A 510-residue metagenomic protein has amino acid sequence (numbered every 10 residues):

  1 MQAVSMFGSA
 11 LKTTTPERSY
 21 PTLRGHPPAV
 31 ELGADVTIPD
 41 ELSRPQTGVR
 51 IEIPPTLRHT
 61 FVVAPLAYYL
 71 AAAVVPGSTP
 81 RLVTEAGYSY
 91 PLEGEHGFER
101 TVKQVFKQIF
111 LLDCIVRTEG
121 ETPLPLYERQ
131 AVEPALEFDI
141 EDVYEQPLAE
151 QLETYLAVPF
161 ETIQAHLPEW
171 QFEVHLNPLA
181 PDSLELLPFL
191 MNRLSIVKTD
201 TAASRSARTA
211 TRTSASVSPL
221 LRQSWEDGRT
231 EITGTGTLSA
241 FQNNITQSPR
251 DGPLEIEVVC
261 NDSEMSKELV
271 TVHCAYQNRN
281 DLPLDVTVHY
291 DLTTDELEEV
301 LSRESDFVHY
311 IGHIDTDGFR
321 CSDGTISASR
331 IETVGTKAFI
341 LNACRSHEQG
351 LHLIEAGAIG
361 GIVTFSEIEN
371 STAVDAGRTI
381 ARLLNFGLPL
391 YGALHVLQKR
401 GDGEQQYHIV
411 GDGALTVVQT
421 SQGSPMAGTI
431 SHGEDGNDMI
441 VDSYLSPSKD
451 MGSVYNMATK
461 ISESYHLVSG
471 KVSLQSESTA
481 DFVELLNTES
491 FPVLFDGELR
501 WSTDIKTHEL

Functional and structural regions predicted by a protein language model:
M1-P16: Extended, well-ordered protein cores
H26-P181: Long, folded non-catalytic interaction modules
E52-T56, V259-S263, H289-L292, I311-H313 (+1 more regions): Structural motif
A67-T79, Q277-T287, A358-I362: Structural alpha-beta junctions
V158, T162-R303, F307: A domain-level signal for caspase-like cysteine endopeptidase catalytic cores and their zymogen-processing architecture
E298, F319-G324, S329-E332, G357 (+3 more regions): Extended, charge-rich low-complexity regions and/or helical-solenoid scaffolds
Y310-L390: Catalytic cores of nucleophile-dependent amide-cleaving enzymes
N385-L510: Caspase-like cysteine protease fold
